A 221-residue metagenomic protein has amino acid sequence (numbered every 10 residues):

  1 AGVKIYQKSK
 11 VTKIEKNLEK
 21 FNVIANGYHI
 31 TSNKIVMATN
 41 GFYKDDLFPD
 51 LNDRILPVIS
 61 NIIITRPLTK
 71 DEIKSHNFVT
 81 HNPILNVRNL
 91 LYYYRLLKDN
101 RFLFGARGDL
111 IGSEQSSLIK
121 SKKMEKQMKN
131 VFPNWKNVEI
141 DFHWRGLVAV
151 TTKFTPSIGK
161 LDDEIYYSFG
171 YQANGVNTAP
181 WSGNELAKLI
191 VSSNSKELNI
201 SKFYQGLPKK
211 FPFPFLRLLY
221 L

Functional and structural regions predicted by a protein language model:
K4: Flexible loop/N-cap segments at domain edges
Q7-F21: A conserved short coil-to-beta-strand element within the FAD-binding core of flavoproteins
V11-K13, H29-I30, K34-D71, S75-D163: Active-site substrate-recognition segment that forms the wall of the catalytic cavity or substrate channel
L18, I59-I62, N82, R88 (+7 more regions): Solvent-exposed, flexible loop/coil residues
D163-Y167, Y171-L221: C-terminal lid/capping helical subdomain adjacent to the catalytic/cofactor pocket in oxidative enzymes
